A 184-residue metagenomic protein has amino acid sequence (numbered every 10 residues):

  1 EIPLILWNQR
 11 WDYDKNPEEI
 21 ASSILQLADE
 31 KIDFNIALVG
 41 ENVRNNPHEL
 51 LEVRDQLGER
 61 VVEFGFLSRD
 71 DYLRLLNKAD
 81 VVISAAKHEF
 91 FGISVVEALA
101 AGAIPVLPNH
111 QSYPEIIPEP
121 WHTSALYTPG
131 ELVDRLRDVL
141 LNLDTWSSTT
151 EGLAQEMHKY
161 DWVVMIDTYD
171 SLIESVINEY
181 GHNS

Functional and structural regions predicted by a protein language model:
E1-K15, A21-I24, A37: Conserved donor-binding/catalytic core segment of Leloir-type glycosyltransferases
N8, F34-L50, G65: Glycosyltransferase donor-sugar binding loop
H48-L73: Nucleotide-activated donor-binding/catalytic signature segment of Leloir-type glycosyltransferases, i.e., the conserved
V82-I83: A short hydrophobic beta-strand element within the catalytic core of glycosyltransferases that build diverse glycans
K87: Aromatic "clamp/platform" in nucleotide-sugar-dependent glycosyltransferases that forms part of the donor/acceptor
I104-L107: Short hydrophobic beta-strand element within catalytic cores of glycosyltransferases and related nucleotide-activated
P114-D138: Change "using UDP/GDP/dTDP sugars" to "using nucleotide sugars
D144-Y180: A charged, aromatic-enriched C-terminal amphipathic alpha-helix characteristic of glycosyltransferases across folds
